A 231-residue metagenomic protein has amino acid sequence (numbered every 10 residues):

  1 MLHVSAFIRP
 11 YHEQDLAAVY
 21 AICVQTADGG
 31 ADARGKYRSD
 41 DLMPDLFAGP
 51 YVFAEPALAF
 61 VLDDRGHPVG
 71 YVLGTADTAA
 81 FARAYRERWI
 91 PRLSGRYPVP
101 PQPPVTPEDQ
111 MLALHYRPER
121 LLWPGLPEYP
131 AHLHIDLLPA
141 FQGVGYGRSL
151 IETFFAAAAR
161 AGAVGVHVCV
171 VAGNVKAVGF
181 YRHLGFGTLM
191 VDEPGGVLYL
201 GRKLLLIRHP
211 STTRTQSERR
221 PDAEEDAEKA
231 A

Functional and structural regions predicted by a protein language model:
F7-A21: A short beta-loop-alpha structural element at the N-terminal edge of CoA-dependent acyl/N-acetyltransferase catalytic
A27-F47, A84-P98: Conserved GNAT-fold acetyl-CoA-binding loop/helix
Y37-A59, R65, P118: Active-site rim helix/loop that mediates acceptor-substrate recognition in acyltransferases
V61, H67-A76: Conserved beta-strand in the GNAT
T78-H134: Conserved acyl-donor/pantetheine-binding loop and adjacent beta-alpha core of acyl/acetyltransferases and related
Y129, A158-V170: Conserved GNAT acetyl-CoA-binding A-motif
H134, G143-A157, G179-H183: Conserved acetyl-CoA-binding loop-helix of GNAT-fold acetyltransferases
P210-A231: Short, low-complexity, charge-dense intrinsically disordered segments
